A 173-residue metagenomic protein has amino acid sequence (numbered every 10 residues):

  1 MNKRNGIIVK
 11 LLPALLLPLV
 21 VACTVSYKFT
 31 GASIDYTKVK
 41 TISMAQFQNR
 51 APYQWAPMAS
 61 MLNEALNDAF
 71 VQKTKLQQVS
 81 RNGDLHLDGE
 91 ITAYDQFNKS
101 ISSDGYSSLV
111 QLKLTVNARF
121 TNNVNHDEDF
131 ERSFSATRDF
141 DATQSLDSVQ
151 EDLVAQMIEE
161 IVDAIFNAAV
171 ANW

Functional and structural regions predicted by a protein language model:
M1-A22: Sec-dependent bacterial lipoprotein signal peptides
A22-E64, D68, K73, N167-W173: A structural "domain/chain start" motif
T30, Q72-Q77, R81-D129, T137-S148 (+1 more regions): Surface-exposed short loop/turn segments
Q48-W55, Q144-D152: Second-shell loop/turn segments in exported
Q150-W173: Compositionally biased, intrinsically disordered linkers/stalks adjacent to structured regions
